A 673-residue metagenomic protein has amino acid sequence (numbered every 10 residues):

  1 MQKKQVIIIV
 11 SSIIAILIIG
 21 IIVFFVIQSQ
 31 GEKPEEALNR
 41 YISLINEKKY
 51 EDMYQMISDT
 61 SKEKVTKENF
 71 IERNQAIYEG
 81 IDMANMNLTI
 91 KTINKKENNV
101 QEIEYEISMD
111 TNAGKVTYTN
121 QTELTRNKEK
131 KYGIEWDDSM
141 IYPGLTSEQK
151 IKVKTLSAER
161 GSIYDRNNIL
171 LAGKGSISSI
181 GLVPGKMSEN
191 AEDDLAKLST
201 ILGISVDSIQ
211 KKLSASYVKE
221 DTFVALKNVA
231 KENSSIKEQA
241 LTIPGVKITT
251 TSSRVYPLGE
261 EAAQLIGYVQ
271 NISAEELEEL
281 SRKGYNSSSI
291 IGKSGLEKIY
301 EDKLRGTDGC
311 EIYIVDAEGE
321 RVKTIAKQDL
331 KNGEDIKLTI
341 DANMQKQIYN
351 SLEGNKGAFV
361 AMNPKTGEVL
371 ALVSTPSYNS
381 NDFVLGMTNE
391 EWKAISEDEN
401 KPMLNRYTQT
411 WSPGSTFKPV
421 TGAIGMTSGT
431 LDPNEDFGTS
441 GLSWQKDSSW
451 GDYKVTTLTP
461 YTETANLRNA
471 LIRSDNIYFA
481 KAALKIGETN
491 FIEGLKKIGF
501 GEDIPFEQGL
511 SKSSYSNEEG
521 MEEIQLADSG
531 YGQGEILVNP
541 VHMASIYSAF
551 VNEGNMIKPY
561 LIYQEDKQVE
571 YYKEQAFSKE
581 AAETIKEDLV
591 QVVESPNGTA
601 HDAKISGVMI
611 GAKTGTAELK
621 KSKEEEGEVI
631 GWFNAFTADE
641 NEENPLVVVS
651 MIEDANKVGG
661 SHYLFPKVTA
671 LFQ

Functional and structural regions predicted by a protein language model:
Q2-S43, E47: Short, low-complexity N-terminal intrinsically disordered segments enriched in polar/charged residues
I27-Q28, N39-R40, M56-S61, S108-N112 (+14 more regions): Second-shell loop/turn segments in exported
E32-E36, L44-E51, T60, K64-E68 (+16 more regions): Soluble non-cytosolic domains of exported or imported proteins
E36, R40, E51-V100: Short solvent-exposed beta->alpha transition segments
E36-S43, E47, E51-Q55, E72 (+24 more regions): Solvent-exposed, polar/charged alpha-helical surfaces in well-ordered, non-transmembrane soluble domains, broadly
A76-A358, Y378-P402, T410: Extracytoplasmic/periplasmic proteins that interact with beta-lactams or build/remodel peptidoglycan
V315-I325, K365-S415, V420-I652, G660: Beta-lactam-recognizing serine transpeptidase/beta-lactamase-like catalytic domain environment
F359-P364: Short hydrophobic alpha-helical segments used for membrane anchoring or interfacial signaling
